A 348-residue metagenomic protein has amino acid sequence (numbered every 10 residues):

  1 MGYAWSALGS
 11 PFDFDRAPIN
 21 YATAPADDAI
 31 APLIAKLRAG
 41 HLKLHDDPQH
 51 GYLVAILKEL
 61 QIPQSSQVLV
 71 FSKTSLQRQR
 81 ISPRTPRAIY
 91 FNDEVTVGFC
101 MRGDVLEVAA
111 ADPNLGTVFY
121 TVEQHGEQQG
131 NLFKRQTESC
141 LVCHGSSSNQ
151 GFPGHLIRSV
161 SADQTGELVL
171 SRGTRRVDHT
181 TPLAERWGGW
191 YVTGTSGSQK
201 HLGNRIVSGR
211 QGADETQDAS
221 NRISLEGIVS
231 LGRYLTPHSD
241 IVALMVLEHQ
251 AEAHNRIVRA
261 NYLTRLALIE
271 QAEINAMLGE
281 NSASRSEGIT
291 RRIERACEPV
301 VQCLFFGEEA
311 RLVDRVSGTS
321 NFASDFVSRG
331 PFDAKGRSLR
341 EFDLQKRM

Functional and structural regions predicted by a protein language model:
M1-G2: Bacterial N-terminal signal peptides
S6, N92, G98-T319, G330-D333 (+1 more regions): Sequence context surrounding c-type heme c attachment/ligation sites in exported
L8-G103, A110: N-terminal alpha-helical interaction blocks
A323-D325: Short N-proximal segments of mature Sec-exported proteins
